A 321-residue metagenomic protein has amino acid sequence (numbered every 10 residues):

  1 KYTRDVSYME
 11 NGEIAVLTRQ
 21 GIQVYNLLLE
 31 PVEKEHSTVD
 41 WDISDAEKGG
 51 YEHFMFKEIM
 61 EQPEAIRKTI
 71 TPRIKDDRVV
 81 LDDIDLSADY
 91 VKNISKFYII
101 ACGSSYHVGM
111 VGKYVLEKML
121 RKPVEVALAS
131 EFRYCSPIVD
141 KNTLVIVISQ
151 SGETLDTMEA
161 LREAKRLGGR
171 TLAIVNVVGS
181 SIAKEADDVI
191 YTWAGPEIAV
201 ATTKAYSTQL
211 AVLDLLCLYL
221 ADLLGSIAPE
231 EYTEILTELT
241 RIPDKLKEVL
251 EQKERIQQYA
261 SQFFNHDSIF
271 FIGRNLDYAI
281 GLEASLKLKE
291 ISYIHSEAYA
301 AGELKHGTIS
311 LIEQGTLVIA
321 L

Functional and structural regions predicted by a protein language model:
K1-K92, S105, Y114, K118-M119 (+2 more regions): N-terminal segments that mediate ammonia production and transfer in glutamine-dependent amidotransferase systems
R4-D5, N11-E13, Q20-Q23, S37 (+11 more regions): Structural beta-strand/beta-sheet cores of well-ordered domains, especially the beta-sheet scaffolds that support
Y25, E125-A127, E297-Y299: General small-molecule cofactor/ligand-binding pocket signal
L27-E30, H36-S37, V111-K113, E159-A160 (+2 more regions): Composition- and surface-driven signal marking solvent-exposed, interaction-prone regions in large proteins
Q62-I66, I70-Y98, D188-L317: Active-site phosphate/pyrophosphate-binding segments
K92-E234, E238-R241, R274, V318-L321: Glycine-rich phosphate-binding loops that contact phosphosugars or nucleotide phosphates
